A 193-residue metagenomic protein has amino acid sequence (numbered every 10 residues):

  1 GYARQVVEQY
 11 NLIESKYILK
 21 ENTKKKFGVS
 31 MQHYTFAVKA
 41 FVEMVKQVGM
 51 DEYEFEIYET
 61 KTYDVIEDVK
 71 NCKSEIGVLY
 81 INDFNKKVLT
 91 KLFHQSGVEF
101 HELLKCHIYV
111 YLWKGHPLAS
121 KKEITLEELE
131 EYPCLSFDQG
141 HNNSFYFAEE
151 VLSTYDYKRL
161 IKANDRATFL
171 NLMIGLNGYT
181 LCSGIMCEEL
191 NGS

Functional and structural regions predicted by a protein language model:
G1-E21: Alpha-helical "hinge/linker" immediately C-terminal to small N-terminal DNA-binding modules
L19-D68: N-terminal winged-helix
E21, L92-C134: Flexible hinge/capping segments at coil-to-helix
K26-Q32, G77, Y111, L135 (+1 more regions): Short, well-ordered beta-strand segments
A37-A40, K86, L126-Y155: Secondary-structure junction motif
E43-M44, Y63-I108, L112: Short beta-strand-centered segments that line the small-molecule binding cleft or hinge of alpha/beta clamshell
E54-Y58, H101, L160-K162: General small-molecule cofactor/ligand-binding pocket signal
K70-E75, G140-S193: Hydrophobic hinge/microswitch elements
